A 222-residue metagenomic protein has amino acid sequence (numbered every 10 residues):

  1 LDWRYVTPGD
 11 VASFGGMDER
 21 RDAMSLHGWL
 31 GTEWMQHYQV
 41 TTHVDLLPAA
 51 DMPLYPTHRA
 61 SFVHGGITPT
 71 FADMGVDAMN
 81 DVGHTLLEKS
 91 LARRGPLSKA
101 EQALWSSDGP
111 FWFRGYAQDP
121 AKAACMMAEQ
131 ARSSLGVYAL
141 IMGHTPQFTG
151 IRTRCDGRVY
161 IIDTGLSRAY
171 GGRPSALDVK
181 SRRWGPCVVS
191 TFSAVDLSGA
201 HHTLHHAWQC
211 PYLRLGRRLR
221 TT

Functional and structural regions predicted by a protein language model:
L1-T222: Feature recognizes metal-dependent phosphohydrolase scaffolds
